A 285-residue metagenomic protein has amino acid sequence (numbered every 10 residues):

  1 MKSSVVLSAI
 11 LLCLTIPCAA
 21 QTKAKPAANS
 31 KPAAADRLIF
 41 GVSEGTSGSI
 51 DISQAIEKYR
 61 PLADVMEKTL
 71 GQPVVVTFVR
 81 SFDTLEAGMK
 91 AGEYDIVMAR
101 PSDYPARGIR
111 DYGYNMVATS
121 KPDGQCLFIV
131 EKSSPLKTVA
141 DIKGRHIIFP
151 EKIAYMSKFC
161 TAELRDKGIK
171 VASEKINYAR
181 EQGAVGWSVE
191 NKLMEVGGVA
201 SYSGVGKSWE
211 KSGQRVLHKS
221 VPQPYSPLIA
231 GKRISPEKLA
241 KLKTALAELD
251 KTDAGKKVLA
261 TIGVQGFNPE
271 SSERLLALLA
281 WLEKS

Functional and structural regions predicted by a protein language model:
S8-T15: Bacterial N-terminal signal peptides
N29-P101: Extracytoplasmic small-molecule ligand-binding "clamshell" domains of the periplasmic binding protein/Venus flytrap
A35-G45, P122-V130, W209-L246, D250 (+1 more regions): Periplasmic-binding protein-like
G45-V65, T69, S102, G124-W187 (+2 more regions): Bilobed "Venus flytrap"/periplasmic-binding protein-like clamshell domains and structurally analogous long
V76-A87, E174-W187, P222-P224: Short helix-initiation/N-cap motifs at beta->coil->alpha
V79-D141: Acidic, polar ligand-binding/catalytic clefts
K90-A99, R145-I147, E190-V199: Alpha-to-beta junction loops
P101-D111, T161-A162, D166, S188-Q214 (+1 more regions): A ligand-binding cleft/hinge motif common to bilobed small-molecule-binding domains
